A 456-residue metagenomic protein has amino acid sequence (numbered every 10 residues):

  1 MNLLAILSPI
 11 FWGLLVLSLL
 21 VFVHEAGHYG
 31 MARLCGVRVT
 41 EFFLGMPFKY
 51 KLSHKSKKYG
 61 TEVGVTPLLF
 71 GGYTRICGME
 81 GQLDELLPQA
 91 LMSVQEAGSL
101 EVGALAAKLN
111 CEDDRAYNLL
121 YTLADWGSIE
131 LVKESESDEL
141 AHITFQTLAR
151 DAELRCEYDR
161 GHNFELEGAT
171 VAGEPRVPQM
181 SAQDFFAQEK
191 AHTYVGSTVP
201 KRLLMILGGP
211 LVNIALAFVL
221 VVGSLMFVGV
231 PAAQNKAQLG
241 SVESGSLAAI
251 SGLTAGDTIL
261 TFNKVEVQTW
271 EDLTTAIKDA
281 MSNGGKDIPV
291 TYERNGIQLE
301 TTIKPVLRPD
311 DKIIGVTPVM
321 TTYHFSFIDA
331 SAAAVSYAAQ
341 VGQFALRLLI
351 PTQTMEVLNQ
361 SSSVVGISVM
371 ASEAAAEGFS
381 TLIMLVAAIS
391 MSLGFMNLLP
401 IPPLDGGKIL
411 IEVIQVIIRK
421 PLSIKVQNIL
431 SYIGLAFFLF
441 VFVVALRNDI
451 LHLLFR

Functional and structural regions predicted by a protein language model:
A5, P9-E85, R115, L119-A187 (+1 more regions): Small-residue-rich helix-interface/hinge motifs
F11-V23, Y29-Y50, G64, E174-S241 (+2 more regions): Internal alpha-helical transmembrane segments
H24-G27, V65, A248, G256-I259 (+9 more regions): Terminal peptide-recognition signature
L83-L109: Short amphipathic alpha-helical interface segments
V102, K108-N110, L119, A248-D272 (+1 more regions): Conserved PDZ fold ligand-binding element
D114-R115, Y121, T261-P289: PDZ domains, with a preference for the canonical peptide-binding region formed by the helix
R176-L204, V228, A232-E243, K286 (+3 more regions): Functional transmembrane alpha-helices
G208-A217, M384-L398, L404: Pore domain of cation channels
